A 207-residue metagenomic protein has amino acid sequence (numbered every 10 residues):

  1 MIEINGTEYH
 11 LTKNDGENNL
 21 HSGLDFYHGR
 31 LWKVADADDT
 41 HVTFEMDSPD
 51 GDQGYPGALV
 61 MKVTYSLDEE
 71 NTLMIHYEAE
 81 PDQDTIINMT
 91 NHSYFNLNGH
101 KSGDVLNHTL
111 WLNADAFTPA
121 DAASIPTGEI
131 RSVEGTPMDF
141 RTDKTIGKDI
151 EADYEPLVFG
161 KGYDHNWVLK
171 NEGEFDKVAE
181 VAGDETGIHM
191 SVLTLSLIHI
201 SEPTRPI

Functional and structural regions predicted by a protein language model:
M1-F26, P126, I130-S132, M138: Active-site loop/turn microenvironments that scaffold catalytic and metal-binding pockets
I4, M46-D50, A79-P81, G99 (+1 more regions): Short acidic, glycine-rich loop/turn motifs
T12-E70: Extended, loop-rich substrate-binding clefts of extracytoplasmic carbohydrate-active enzymes
F26-G29, G57-L59, P81, M89 (+4 more regions): Residues that act as N-cap/strand-start positions at coil-to-secondary-structure junctions
D50-G99: Acidic, contiguous internal or C-terminal segments within carbohydrate-active enzymes that form a structured patch used
K101-D184, H189: Active-site/ligand-binding surface loops and adjacent short beta/alpha elements that line catalytic pockets across
I198-H199, P203-I207: Single conserved hydrophobic/aromatic residue that forms the stacking wall/gate of nucleotide- or nucleobase-binding
